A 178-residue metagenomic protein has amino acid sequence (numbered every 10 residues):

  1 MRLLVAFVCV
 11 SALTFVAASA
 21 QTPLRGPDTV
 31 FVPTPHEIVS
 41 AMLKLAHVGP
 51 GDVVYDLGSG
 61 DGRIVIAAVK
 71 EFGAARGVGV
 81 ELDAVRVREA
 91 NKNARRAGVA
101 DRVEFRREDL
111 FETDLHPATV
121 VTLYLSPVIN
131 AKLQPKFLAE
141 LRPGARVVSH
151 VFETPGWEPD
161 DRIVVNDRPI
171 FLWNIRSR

Functional and structural regions predicted by a protein language model:
V5-F15: Bacterial N-terminal signal peptides
A17-D52: S-adenosyl-L-methionine
G51-G60: Conserved class I S-adenosyl-L-methionine
D61-A74: Conserved SAM-binding loop of SAM-dependent methyltransferases across substrates and taxa, primarily the Class I
R76-E81: Conserved SAM-binding motif I beta-strand of class I
V87-P117: S-adenosyl-L-methionine
H116-K132: A short SAM/SAH-binding and catalytic strip from SAM-dependent methyltransferases
V128-R178: C-terminal substrate-binding/active-site "lid" region of AdoMet-derived donor-dependent transferases
